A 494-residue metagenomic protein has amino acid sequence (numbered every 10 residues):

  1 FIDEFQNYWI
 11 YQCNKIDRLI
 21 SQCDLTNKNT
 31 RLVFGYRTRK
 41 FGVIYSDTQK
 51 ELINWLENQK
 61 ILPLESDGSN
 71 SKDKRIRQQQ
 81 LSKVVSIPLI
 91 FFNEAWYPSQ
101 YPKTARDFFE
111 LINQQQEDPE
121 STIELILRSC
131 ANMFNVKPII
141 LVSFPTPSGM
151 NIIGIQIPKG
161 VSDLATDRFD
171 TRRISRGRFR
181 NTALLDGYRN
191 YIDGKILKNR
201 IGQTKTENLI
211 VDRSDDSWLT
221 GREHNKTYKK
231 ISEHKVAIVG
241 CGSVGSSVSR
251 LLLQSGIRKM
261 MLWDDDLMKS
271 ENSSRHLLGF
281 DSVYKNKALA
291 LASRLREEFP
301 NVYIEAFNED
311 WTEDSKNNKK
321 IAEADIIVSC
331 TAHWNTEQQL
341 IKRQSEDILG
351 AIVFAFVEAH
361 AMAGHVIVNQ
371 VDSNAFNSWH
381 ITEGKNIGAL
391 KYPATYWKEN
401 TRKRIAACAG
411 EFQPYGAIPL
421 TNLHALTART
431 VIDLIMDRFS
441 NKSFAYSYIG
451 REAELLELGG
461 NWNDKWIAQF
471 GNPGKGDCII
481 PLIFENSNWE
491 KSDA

Functional and structural regions predicted by a protein language model:
I2-K198, A322-I326, C330-A494: Glycine-rich phosphate/adenylate-binding loop
R168-V236: N-terminal charged helix/coil linker that caps or initiates catalytic domains
T227-L267: Glycine-rich adenosine-cofactor-binding loop
I231, K320-A322: A short, aliphatic-rich alpha-helical micro-motif
S247, L251, S255, L291-R294 (+2 more regions): Generic, well-ordered alpha-helical scaffold segments in large soluble proteins
D265-P300: Glycine-rich phosphate-binding loop and adjoining beta1-alpha1-beta2 segment of Rossmann-like nucleotide-binding folds
I304-A306, I352: Hydrophobic/aromatic anchor residues within beta-strands of the central parallel beta-sheet of Rossmann-like
N308-S315: Conserved SAM/SAH-binding loop
